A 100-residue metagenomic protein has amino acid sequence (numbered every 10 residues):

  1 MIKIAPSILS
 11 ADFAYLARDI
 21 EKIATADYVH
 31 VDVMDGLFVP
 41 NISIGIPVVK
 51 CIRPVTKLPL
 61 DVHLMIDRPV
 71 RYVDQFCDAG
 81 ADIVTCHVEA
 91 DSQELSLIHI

Functional and structural regions predicted by a protein language model:
M1-A79, I83-T85, D91-Q93: Conserved N-terminal beta1-alpha1 strand-loop-helix module at the mouth
I98-I100: Conserved small/polar residues in nucleotide/adenosyl-binding loops
